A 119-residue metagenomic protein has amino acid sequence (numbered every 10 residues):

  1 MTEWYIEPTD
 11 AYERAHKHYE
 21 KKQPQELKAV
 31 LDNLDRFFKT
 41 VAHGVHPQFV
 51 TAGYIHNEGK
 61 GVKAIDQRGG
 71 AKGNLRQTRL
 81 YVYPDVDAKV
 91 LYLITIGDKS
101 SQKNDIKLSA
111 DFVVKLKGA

Functional and structural regions predicted by a protein language model:
M1-Q77, V86-V90, G97-A119: Basic, Lys/Arg-enriched alpha-helical interface segments
